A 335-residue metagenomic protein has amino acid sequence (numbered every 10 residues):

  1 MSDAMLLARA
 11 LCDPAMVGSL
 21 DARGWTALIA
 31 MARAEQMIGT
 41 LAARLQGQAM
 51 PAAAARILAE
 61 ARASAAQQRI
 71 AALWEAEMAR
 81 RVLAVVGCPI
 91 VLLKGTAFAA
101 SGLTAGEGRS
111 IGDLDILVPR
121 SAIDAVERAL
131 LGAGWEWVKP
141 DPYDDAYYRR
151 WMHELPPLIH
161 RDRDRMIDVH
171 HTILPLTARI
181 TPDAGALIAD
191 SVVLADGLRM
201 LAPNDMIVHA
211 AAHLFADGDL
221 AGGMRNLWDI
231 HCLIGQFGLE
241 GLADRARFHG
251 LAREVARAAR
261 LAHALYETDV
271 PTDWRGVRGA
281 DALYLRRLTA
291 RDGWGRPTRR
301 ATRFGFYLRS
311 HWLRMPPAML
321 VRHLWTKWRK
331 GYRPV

Functional and structural regions predicted by a protein language model:
M1-G112, V118-V335: Conserved NTP-donor binding/palm subdomain of two-metal-ion nucleotidyltransferases/polymerases, i.e., the charged
